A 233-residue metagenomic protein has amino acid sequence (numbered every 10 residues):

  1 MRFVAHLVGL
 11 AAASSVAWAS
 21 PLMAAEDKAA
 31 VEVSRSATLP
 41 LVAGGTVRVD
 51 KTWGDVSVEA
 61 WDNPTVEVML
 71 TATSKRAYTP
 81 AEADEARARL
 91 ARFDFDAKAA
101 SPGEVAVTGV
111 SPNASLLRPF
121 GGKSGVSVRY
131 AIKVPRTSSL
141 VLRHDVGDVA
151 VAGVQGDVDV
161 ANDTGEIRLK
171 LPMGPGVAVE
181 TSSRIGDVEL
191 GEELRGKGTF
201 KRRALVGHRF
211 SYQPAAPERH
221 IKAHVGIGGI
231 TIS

Functional and structural regions predicted by a protein language model:
M1: Positively charged, glycine-rich low-complexity segments
V4-A13, W18-V58, N63-P64, T73-P80 (+2 more regions): Short acidic/polar N-terminal linker immediately downstream of export determinants
D27-S34, P40-V42, M69, A83 (+3 more regions): Short, surface-exposed interaction patches in beta-rich subdomains that mediate adhesion/assembly near membranes
R35-V42, A88-D157, G207-S233: Right-handed parallel beta-helix
R48-V49, V56, V68-T73, Y78-A97 (+2 more regions): Amphipathic, non-transmembrane alpha-helical stretches in extra-cytosolic proteins
K51-W53, A60-P64, L70-S74, A99-S101 (+9 more regions): A mature extracytoplasmic/lumenal domain signature
V58, V66-V68, R76-A77, A114-L117 (+4 more regions): A short local loop/turn or secondary-structure capping micro-motif enriched for an aromatic residue
N63-T65, R92, G176: Short edge beta-strand segments in beta-sheet-rich domains
